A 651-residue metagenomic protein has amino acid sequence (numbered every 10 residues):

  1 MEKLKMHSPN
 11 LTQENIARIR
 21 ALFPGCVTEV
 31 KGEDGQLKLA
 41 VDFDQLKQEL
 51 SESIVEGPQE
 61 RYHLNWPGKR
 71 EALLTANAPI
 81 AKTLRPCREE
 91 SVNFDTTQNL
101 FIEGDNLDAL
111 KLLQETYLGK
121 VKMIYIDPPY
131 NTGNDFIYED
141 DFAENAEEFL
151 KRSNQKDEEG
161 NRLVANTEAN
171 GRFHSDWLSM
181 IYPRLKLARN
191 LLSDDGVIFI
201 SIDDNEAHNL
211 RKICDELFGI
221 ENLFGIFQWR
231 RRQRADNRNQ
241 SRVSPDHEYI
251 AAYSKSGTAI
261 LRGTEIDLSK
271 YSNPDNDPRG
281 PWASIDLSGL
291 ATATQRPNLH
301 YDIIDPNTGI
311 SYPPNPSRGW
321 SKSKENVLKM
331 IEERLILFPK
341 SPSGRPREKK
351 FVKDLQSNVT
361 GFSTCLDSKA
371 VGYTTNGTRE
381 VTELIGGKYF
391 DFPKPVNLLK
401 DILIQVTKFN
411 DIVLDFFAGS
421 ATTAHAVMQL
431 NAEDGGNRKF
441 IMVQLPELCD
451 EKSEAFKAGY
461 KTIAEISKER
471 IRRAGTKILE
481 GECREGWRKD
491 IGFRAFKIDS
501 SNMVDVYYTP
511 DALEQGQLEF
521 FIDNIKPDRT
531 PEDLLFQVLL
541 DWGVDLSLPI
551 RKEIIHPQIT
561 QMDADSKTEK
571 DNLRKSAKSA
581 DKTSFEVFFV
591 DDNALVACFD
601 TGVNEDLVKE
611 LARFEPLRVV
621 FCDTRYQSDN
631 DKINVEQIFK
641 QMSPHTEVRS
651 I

Functional and structural regions predicted by a protein language model:
M1, H556-S584: Short, low-complexity, charge-dense intrinsically disordered segments
M1-Y125, Y130-P183, C622-Q627, K640 (+1 more regions): DnaQ-like (DEDDh/DEDDy) 3′-5′ exonuclease domain used for proofreading and 3′-end trimming on nucleic acids
W66, D140-E148, L178, N205-L210 (+1 more regions): Conserved S-adenosyl-L-methionine
N106-A109, L113-T116, M180-L185, L191-L192 (+3 more regions): Phosphate/ATP-binding catalytic cores across multiple sugar-kinase/actin-like superfamilies, primarily ASKHA
L118-V197, N205, E221, H247-E248 (+3 more regions): SAM-dependent methyltransferase catalytic-core segment centered on the flexible catalytic loop and adjoining short
D194-D195, D204-T264: Signature of N6-adenine DNA methyltransferases within the class I
S254-I385: Active-site-adjacent helix-turn-beta-strand microarchitecture at beta-sheet edges that either contains or buttresses
Q429-H556, K582-I651: PRPP-dependent phosphoribosyltransferase catalytic core
